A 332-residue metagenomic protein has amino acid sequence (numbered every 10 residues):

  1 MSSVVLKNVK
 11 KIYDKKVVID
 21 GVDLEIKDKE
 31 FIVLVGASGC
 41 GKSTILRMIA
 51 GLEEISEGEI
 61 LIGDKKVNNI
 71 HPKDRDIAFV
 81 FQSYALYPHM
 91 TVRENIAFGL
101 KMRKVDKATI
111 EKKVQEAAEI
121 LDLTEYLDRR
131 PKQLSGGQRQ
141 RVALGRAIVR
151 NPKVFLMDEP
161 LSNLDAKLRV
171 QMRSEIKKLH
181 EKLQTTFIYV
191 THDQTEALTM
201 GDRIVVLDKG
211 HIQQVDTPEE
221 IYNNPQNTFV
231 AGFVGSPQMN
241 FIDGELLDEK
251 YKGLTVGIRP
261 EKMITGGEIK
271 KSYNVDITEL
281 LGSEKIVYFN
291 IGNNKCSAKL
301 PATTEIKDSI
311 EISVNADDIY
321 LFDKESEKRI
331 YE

Functional and structural regions predicted by a protein language model:
V22-V33: Pre-Walker A (P-loop) beta-loop-beta motif of ABC nucleotide-binding domains
V35-A37: The feature captures the beta-strand-to-loop junction immediately N-terminal to the Walker
A50: Helix-to-loop junction immediately C-terminal to a conserved catalytic motif
S56-E59, T109, K209, I319: Conserved coupling/switch loops of ABC nucleotide-binding domains, chiefly the family-specific signature
G58-K66: Conserved ABC transporter NBD signature motif
I70-N227: ABC ATPase nucleotide-binding domains
P237, E249-E332: Non-catalytic connector elements of ABC transporters
